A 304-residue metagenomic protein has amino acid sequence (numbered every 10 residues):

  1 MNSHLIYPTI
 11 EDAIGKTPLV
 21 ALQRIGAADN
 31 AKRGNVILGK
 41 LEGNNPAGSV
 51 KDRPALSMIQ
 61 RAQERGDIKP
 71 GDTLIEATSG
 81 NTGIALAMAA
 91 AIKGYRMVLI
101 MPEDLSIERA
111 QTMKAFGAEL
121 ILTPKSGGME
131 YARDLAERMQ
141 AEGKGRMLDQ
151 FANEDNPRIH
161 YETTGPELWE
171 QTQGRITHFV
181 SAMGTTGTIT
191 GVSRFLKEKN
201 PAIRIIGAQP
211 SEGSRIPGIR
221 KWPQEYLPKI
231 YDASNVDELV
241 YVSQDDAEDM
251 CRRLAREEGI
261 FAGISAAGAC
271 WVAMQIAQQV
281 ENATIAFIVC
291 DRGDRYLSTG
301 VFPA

Functional and structural regions predicted by a protein language model:
M1-A304: PLP-dependent amino-acid enzyme catalytic core
